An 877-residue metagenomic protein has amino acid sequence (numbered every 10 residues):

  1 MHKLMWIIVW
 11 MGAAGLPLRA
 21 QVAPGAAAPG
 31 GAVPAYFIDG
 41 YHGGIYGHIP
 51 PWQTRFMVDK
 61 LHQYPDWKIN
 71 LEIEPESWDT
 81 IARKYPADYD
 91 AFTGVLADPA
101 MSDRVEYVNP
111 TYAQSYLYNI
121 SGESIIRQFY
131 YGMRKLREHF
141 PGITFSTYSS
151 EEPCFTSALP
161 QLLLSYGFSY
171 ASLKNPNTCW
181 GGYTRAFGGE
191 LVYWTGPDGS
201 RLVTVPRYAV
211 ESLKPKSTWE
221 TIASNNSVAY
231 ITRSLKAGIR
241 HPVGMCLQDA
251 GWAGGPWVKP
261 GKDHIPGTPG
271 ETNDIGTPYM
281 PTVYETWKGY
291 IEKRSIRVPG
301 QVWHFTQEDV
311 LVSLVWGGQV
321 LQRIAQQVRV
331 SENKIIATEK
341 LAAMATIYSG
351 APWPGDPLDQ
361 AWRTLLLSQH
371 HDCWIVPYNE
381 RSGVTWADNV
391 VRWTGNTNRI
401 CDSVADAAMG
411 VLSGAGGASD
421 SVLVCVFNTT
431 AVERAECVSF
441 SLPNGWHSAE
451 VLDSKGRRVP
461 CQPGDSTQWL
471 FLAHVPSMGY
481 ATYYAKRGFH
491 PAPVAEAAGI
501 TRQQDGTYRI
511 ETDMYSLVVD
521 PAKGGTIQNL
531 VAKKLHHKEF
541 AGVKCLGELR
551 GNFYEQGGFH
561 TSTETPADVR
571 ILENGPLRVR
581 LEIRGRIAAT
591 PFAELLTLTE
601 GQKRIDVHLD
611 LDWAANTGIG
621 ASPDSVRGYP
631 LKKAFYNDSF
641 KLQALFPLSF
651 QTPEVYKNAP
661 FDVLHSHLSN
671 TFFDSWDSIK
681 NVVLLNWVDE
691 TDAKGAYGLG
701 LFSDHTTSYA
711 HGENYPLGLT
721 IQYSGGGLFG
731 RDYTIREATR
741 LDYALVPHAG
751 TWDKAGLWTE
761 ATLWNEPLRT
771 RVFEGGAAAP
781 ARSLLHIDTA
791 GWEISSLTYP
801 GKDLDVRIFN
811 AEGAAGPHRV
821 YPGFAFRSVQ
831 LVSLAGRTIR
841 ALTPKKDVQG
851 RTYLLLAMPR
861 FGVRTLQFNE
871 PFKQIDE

Functional and structural regions predicted by a protein language model:
M1-A28: Bacterial Sec-dependent N-terminal signal peptides
I8, L159-L162, N398, D406 (+1 more regions): C-terminal (or distal) subdomains of carbohydrate-active enzymes
V22-R127, L136-H139, S165-S169, V310 (+5 more regions): N-terminal catalytic cores of secreted or lumenal carbohydrate-active enzymes
P29-G47, G188-A418, F427-T429, S454 (+5 more regions): Active-site and substrate-binding clefts of carbohydrate-active enzymes
W52-F56, R83-A100, Q128, C179-D198 (+1 more regions): Alpha-helical scaffolding within the catalytic cores of extracellular/periplasmic polymer-degrading hydrolases
Y116-E138, Y208-S234, V579: Alpha-helical scaffold elements lining the catalytic groove of polysaccharide deacetylases
I125-S165, N226-C246: CE4/NodB-like, metal-dependent polysaccharide N-deacetylase domain that modifies extracellular/periplasmic N-acetylated
F140-F187, W252-K262: Catalytic domains of cell-wall/extracellular-matrix polysaccharide-remodeling enzymes, centered on de-N-acetylation
